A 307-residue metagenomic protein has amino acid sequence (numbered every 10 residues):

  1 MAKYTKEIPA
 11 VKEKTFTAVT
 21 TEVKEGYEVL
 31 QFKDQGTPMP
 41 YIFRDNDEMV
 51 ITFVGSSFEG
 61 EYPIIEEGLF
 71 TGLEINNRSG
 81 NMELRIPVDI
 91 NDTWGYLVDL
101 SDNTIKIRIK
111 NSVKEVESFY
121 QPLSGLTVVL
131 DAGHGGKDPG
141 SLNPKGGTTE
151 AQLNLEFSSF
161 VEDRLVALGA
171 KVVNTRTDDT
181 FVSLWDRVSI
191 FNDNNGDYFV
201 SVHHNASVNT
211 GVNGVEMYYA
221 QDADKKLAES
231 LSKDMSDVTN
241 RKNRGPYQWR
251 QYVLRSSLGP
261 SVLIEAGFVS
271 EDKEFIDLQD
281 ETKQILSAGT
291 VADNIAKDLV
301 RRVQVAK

Functional and structural regions predicted by a protein language model:
M1-V128, T149, A167, H204 (+1 more regions): Short linear recognition/processing motifs and adjacent strand/loop elements at protein termini and domain edges
R108-I190, N194, K273-F275: Active-site histidine-acidic residue metal-binding/catalytic motifs, centered on HxH/HExxH-like signatures
L130, N154, V200, L231 (+1 more regions): Conserved hydrophobic/aromatic pocket- or pore-lining residues that grip, position, or stack substrates in active sites
D138-T148, S207-S230: A short, glycine/acidic-enriched catalytic loop
E150-L153, F157, V161, L184-R187 (+6 more regions): Stable alpha-helical elements in mature extracytoplasmic
D197: Conserved acidic residues
S201-V208, Y218-Y219, Y247-K307: Active-site-adjacent mobile loop/cap segments within catalytic or ligand-binding domains
D224-Y247: Active-site-adjacent substrate-binding region of metalloamidase/peptidase-like peptide-processing proteins
